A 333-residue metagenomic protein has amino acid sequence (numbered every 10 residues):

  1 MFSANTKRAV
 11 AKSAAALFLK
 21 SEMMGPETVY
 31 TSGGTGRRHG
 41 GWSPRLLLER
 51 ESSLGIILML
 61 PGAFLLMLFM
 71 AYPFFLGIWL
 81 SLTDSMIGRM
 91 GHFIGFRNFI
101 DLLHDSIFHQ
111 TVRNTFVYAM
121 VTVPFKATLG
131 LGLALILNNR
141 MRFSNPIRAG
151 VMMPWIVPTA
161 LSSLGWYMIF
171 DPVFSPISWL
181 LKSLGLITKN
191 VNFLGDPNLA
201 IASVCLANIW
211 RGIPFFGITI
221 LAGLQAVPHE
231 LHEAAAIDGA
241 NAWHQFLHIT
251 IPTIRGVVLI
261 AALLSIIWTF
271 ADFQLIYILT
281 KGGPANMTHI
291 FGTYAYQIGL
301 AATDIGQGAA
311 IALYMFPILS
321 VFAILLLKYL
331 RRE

Functional and structural regions predicted by a protein language model:
M1-M59, R142-S144, L327-E333: Transmembrane alpha-helical segments of polytopic membrane transport and secretion proteins
E51-E333: A structural signal for multi-pass alpha-helical bundles of membrane permease subunits that mediate small-molecule
